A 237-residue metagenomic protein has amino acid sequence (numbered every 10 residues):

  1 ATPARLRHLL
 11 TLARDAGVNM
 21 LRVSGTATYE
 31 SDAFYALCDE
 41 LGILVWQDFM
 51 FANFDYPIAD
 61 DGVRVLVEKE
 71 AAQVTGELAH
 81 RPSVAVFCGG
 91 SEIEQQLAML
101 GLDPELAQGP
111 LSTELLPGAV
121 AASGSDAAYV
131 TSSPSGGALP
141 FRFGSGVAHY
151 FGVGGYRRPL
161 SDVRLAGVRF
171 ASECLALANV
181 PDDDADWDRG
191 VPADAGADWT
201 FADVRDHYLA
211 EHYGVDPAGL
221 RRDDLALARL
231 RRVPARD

Functional and structural regions predicted by a protein language model:
A1-F54, R64-V86, F201-D237: Active-site-adjacent substrate/metal-binding segments within catalytic domains of carbohydrate-active enzymes
S24, L106, S161: Short, charged/polar micro-motifs that form catalytic or ligand-binding hotspots
A27-Y29, F51-N53, S91-Q95, S135-G137 (+1 more regions): Solvent-exposed loop/turn segments at secondary-structure junctions within structured extracellular/periplasmic domains
A33-F34, A98-M99, P181-D183: Short, solvent-exposed loop/turn and secondary-structure capping segments
E40, W46, Y56-R142: Active-site neighborhood of glycoside hydrolase catalytic domains
Q47-A52, V147-V163: Acidic, His- and aromatic-enriched active-site or binding-groove loops in soluble protein domains that engage sugars
F87, G118-A121, R157-D237: Substrate-binding clefts and catalytic carboxylate motifs of secreted carbohydrate-active enzymes
